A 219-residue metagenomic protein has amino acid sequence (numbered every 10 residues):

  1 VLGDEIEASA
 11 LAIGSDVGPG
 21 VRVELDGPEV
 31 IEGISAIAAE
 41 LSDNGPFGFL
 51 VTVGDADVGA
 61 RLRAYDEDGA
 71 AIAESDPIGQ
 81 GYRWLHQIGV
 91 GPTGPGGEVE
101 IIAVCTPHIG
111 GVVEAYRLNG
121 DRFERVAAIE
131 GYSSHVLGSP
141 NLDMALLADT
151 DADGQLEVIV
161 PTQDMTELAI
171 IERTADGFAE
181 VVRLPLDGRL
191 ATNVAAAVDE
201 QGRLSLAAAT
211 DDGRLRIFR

Functional and structural regions predicted by a protein language model:
V1-R219: Beta-propeller-forming repeat regions
